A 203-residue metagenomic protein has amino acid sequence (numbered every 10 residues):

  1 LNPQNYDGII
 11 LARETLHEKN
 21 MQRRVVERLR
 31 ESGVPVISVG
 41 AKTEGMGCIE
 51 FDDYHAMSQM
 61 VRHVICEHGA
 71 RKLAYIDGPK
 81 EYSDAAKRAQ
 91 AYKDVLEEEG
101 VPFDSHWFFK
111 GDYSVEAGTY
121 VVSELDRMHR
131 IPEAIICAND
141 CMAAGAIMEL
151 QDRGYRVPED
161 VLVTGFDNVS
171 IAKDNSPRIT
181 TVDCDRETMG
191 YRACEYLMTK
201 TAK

Functional and structural regions predicted by a protein language model:
N2-G8, T15-K203: Bacterial carbohydrate/catabolite-sensing allosteric modules
